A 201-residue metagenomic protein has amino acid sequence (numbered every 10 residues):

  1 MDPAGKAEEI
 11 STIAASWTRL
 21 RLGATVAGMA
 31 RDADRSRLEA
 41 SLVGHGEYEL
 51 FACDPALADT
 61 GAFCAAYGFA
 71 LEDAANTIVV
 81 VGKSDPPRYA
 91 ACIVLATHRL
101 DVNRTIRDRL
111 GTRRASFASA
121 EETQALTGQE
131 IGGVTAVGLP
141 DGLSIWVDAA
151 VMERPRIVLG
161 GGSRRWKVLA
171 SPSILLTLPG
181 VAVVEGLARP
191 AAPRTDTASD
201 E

Functional and structural regions predicted by a protein language model:
D2-E201: Extended, low-hydrophobicity, polar/charged segments
